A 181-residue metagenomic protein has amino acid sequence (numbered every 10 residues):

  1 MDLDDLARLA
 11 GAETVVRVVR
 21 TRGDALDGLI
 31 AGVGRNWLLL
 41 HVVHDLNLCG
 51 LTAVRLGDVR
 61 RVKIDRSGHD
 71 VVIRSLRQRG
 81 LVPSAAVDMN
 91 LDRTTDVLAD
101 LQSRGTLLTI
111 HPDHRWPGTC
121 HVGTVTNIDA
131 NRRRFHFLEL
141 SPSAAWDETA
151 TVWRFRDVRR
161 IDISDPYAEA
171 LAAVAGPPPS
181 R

Functional and structural regions predicted by a protein language model:
M1-L26, V43-G118, S141-R181: Short glycine-rich, low-complexity segments
L26-G32, C120-I128: Short beta-strand-centered aromatic/proline hotspots
I30-N47: N-terminal beta-strand/beta-hairpin edge segment
V33-L38, I64-G68, I128-R134, I163-P166: Short, conserved beta-turn/loop elements at beta-strand boundaries and strand-helix junctions
H114-G118, T126-R133: Intrinsically disordered, low-complexity coil segments
